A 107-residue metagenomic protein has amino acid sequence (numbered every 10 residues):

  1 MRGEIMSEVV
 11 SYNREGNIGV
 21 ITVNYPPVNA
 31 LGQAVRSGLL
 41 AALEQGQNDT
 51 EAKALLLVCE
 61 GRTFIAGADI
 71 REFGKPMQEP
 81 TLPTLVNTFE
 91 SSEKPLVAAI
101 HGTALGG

Functional and structural regions predicted by a protein language model:
R2-E60: Conserved CoA-thioester-binding segment of acyl-CoA-metabolizing enzymes
Y25-P26, S92-K94: Hydrophobic alpha-helix-in-membranes signature
S37, A41-E44, R71, P83 (+2 more regions): N-terminal, well-ordered alpha-helical segments
E51, V58-S91, A104: Glycine- (often His-adjacent) and acidic-residue-rich active-site loop that binds/positions the CoA thioester
K94-T103: A short, small-residue-rich loop immediately preceding and capping a beta-strand
